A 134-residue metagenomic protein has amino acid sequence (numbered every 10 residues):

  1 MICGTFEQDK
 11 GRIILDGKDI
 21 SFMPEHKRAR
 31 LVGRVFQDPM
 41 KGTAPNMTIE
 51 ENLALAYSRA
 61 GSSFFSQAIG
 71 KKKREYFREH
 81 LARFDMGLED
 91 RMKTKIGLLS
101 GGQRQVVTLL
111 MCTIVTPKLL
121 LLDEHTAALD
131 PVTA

Functional and structural regions predicted by a protein language model:
C3: Helix-to-loop junction immediately C-terminal to a conserved catalytic motif
G11-D19: Conserved ABC transporter NBD signature motif
D19-G33, K41, S63-G70: ABC ATPase NBD coupling module
N46-S62: Q-loop/switch helix immediately C-terminal to the Walker
K95-L99: Conserved ABC ATPase signature
C112-T113: ABC ATPase C-loop
E124-H125: Walker B catalytic motif
P131-T133: Helix N-cap at the start of a conserved alpha-helix in ABC-type nucleotide-binding domains
